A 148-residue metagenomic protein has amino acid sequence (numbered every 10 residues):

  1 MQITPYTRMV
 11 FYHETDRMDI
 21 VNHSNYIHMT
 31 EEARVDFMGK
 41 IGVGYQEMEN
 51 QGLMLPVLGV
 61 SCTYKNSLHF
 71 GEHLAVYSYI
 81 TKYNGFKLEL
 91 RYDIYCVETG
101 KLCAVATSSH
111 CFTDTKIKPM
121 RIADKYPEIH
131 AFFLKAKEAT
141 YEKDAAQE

Functional and structural regions predicted by a protein language model:
M1-G39, E148: Catalytic strand-loop segment that frames the active site of acyl-thioester-processing enzymes
Y6, H69-F70, T81-E148: HotDog/MaoC-like acyl-thioester-processing domains
R8-Y12, Y64, F112: Hydrophobic residues in beta-strands and at strand termini
H13-D16, V43, N50, T107 (+1 more regions): Residue-level signal for pocket-adjacent positions within structured domains
E14-H23, E31, G59-S61, K65 (+5 more regions): Anionic, Ser/Thr-rich low-complexity intrinsically disordered regions
V21, L55-V57, C103: A broad, structural micro-motif
F37-Y83, K87-L88: Hydrophobic beta-strand-centered segment that forms part of the acyl-chain substrate-binding groove
